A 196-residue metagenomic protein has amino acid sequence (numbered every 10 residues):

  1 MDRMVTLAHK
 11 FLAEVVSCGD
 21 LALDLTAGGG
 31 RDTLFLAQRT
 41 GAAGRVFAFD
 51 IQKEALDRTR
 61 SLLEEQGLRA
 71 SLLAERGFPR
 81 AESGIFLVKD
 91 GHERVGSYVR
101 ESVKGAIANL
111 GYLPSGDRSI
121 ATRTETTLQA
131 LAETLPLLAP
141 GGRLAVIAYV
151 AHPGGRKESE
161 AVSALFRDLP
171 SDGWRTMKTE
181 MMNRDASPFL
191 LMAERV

Functional and structural regions predicted by a protein language model:
M1-L21, L25, R31-L34, Q38-R39: S-adenosyl-L-methionine
S17, G96-I107: A short acidic, Gly/Pro-enriched loop at the edge of an enzyme's catalytic core that lines a small-molecule cofactor
A43-F49: Short beta-strand element of Class I
Q52: Conserved SAM/SAH-binding beta-strand->alpha-helix loop
L56-E101: S-adenosyl-L-methionine
I107-A130: Mobile active-site "lid"/loop adjacent to the S-adenosyl-L-methionine
L137-A148: Conserved beta-strand signature within the Rossmann-like core of class I S-adenosyl-L-methionine
H152-V196: Class I S-adenosyl-L-methionine
